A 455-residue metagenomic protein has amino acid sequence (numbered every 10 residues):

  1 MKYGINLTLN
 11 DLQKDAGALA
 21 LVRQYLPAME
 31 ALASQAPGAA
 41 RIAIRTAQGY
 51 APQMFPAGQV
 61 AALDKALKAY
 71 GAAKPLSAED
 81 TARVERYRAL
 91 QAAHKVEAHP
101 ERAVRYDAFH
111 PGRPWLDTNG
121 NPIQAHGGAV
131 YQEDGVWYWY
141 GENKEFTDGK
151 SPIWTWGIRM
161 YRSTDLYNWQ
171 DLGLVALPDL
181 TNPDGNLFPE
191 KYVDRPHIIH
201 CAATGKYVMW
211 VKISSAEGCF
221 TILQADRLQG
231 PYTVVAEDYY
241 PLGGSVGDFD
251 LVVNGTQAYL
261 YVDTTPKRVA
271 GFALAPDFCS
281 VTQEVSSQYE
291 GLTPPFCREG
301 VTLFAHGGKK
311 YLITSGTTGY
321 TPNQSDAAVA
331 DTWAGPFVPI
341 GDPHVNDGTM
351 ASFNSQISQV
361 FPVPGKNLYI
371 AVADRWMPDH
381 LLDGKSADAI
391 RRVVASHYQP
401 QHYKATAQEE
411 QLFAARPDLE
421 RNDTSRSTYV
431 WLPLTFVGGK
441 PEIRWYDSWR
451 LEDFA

Functional and structural regions predicted by a protein language model:
M1-K2, I198: Short, flexible domain-boundary/linker segments around small modular repeats
K2-V60, K68: Compact, charge-rich alpha-helical regulatory domains located at protein termini
A78-A455: Carbohydrate-active catalytic/glycan-binding domains of CAZyme proteins, especially the secreted or lumenal ectodomains
